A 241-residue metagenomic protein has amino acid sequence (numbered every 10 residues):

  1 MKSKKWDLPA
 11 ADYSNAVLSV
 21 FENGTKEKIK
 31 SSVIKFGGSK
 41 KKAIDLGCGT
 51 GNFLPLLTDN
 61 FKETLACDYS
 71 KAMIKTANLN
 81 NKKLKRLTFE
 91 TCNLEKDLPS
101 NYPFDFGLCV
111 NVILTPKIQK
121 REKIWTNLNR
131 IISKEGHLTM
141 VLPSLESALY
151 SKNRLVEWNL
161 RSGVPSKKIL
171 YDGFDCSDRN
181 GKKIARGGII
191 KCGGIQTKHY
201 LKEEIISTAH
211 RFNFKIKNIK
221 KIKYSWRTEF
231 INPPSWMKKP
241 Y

Functional and structural regions predicted by a protein language model:
M1-G38, L56: Conserved class I S-adenosyl-L-methionine
K40-G47: Conserved class I S-adenosyl-L-methionine
T50-K96: Class I SAM-dependent methyltransferase SAM/SAH-binding core
L108: A conserved beta-strand element that flanks and buttresses the S-adenosyl-L-methionine
P116, I189-E204: Acceptor-substrate binding/catalytic loop of class I
E122-K134: A short glycine-rich, Lys/Arg-flanked "PGG" loop and its adjoining helix->strand segment in the class I
T139-D172: Conserved class I S-adenosyl-L-methionine
E203-H210, K217-Y241: A C-terminal cap/extension of S-adenosyl-L-methionine-dependent methyltransferases that defines the acceptor-substrate
